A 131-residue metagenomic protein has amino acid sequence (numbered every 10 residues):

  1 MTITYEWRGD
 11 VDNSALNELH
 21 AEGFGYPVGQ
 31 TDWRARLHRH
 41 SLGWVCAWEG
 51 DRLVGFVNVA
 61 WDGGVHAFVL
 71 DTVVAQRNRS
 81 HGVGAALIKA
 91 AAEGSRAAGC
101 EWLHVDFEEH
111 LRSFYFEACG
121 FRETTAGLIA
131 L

Functional and structural regions predicted by a protein language model:
M1-T31, C46: Short amphipathic alpha-helix that is part of the acyltransferase structural core
R8, L70, D106-F107: Small/polar loops that bind or transfer phosphate-bearing groups
V11, V54, G64, E109-S113: Short alpha-helical
T31-V73: A conserved beta-strand-loop-helix scaffold within acyl/acetyltransferase catalytic domains
N78, G82-A90: Conserved acetyl-CoA pyrophosphate-binding loop and the N-cap/start of the following alpha-helix in GNAT-like
A85, A97, E101, E108-L131: Conserved active-site alpha-helix within GNAT-family acetyltransferase domains
